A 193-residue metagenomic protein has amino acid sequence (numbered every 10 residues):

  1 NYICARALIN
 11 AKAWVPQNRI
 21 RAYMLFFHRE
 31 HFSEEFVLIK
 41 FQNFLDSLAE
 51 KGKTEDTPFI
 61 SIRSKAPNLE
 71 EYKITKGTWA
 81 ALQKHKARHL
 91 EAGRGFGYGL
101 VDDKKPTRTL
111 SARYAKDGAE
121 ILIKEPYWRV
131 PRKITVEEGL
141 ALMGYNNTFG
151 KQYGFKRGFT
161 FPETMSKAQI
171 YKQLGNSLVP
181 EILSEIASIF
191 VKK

Functional and structural regions predicted by a protein language model:
N1-T109, R113-A115: Class I S-adenosyl-L-methionine
I74-K193: C-terminal target-recognition/interaction regions appended to catalytic cores
